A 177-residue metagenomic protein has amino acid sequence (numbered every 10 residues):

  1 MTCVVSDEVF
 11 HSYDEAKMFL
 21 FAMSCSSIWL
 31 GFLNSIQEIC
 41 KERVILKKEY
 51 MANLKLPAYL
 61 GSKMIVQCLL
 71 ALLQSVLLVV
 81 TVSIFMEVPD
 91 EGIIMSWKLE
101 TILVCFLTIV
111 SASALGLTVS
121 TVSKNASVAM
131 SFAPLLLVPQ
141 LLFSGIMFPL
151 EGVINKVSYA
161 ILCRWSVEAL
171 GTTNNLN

Functional and structural regions predicted by a protein language model:
M1-N177: Membrane-spanning alpha-helical segments of multipass transporters and channels
